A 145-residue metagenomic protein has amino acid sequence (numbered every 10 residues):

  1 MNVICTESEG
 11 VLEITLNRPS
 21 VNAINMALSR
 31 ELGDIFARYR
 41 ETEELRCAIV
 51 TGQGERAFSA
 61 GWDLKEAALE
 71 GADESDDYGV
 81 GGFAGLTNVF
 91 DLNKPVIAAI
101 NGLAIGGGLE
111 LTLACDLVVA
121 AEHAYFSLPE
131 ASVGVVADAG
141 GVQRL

Functional and structural regions predicted by a protein language model:
M1-E55, E70: Conserved CoA-thioester-binding segment of acyl-CoA-metabolizing enzymes
I14, V50, D63, L111-L113: Hydrophobic/aromatic residues within transmembrane alpha-helices of multi-pass small-molecule transporters
G33-A37, E41, L64-N101: An acidic, glycine-rich surface segment that forms the CoA-thioester-binding/catalytic face of crotonase-fold enzymes
E55, S59-K65: Glycine-rich loop at the start of a catalytic domain that most often binds anionic cofactors/ligands
F83-N93, A99, I105-L145: CoA-thioester-processing core
